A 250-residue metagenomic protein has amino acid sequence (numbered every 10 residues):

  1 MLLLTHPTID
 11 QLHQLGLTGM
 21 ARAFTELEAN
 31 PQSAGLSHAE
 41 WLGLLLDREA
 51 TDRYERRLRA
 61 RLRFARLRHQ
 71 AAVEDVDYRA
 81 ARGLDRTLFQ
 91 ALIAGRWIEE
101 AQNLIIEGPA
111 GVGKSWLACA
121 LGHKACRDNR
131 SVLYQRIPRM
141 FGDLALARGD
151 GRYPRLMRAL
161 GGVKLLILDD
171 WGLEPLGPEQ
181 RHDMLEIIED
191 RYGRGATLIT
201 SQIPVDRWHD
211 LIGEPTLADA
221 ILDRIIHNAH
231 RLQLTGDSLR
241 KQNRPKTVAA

Functional and structural regions predicted by a protein language model:
M1-D10, Q242-A250: Intrinsically disordered, low-complexity and often Lys/Arg-enriched segments
P7-D10, E26-N30, D75, N103 (+2 more regions): Short hinge/gating elements
H13, L17-H69: Interdomain "pre-motor" coupling segment immediately N-terminal to P-loop NTPase/helicase cores
F24, S131, Q135, R139-G162 (+1 more regions): Replace "adjacent to P-loop NTPase cores in ATP/GTP-dependent enzymes" with "adjacent to NTP-binding cores
D52, R57-A91, E99: Clamp-loader machinery-focused feature within the broader ASCE/P-loop NTPase space
L84-G162: Conserved P-loop
L165: Walker B motif beta-strand of ABC-family P-loop ATPases
